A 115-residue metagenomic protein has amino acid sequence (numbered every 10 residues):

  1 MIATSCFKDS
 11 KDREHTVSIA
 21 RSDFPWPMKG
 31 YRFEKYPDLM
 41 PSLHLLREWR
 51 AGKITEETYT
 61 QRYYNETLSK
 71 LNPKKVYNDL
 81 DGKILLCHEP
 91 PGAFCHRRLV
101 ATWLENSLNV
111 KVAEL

Functional and structural regions predicted by a protein language model:
M1-L115: Residues lining hydrophobic/aromatic ligand-binding pockets adjacent to catalytic sites
